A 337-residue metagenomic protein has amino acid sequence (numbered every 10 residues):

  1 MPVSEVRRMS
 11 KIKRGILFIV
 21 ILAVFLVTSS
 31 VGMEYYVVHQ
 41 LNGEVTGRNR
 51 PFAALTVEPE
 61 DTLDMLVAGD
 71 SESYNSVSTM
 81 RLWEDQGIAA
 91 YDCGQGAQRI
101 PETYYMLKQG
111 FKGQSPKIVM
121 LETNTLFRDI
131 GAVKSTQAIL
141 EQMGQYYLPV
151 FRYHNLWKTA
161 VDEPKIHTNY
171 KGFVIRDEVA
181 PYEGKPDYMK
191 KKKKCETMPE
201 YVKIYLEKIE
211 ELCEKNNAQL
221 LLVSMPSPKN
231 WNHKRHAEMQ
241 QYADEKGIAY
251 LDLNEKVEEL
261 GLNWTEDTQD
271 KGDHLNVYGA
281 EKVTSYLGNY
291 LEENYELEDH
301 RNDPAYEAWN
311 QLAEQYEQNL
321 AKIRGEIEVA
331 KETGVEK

Functional and structural regions predicted by a protein language model:
M1-R14: N-terminal Lys/Arg-rich, disordered targeting/topogenic segments
R14-E34: Hydrophobic membrane-insertion alpha-helices, especially the h-region of bacterial N-terminal signal peptides
Y36-V57: Alpha-helical transmembrane signal-anchor/signal-peptide segments
P59-V77, H274-V277: Catalytic nucleophile-elbow at a beta strand-turn-alpha helix junction centered on a G-D-S/GDSL motif, marking
A68, E72-P149: Membrane-embedded segments
I118-R128, D177-L260: Conserved, well-ordered alpha-helix/loop/beta-strand core segments that scaffold catalytic motifs
A132-Q219, H300-K337: Secreted/periplasmic serine-hydrolase-like ester/acetyl group-modifying domain
T268-A305: Histidine-centered active-site loop/cap adjacent to the catalytic His in serine esterases/O-acetyl transfer systems
